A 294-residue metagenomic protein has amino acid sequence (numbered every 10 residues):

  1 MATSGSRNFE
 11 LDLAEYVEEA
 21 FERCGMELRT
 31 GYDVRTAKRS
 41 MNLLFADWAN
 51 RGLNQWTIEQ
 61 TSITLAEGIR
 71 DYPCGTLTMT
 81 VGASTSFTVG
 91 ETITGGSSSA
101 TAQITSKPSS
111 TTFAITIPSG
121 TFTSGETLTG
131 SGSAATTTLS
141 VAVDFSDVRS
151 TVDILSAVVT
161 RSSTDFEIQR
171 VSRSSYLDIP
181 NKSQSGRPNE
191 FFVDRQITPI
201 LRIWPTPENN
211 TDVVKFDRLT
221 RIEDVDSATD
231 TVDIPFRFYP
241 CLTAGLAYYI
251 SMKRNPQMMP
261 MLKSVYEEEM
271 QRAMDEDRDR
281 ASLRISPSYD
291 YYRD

Functional and structural regions predicted by a protein language model:
M1-T76, T138-D294: Glycine-enriched, solvent-exposed interface loops adjoining structured elements
G52-A142: Autoprocessing Asn-cyclization modules and mimics
